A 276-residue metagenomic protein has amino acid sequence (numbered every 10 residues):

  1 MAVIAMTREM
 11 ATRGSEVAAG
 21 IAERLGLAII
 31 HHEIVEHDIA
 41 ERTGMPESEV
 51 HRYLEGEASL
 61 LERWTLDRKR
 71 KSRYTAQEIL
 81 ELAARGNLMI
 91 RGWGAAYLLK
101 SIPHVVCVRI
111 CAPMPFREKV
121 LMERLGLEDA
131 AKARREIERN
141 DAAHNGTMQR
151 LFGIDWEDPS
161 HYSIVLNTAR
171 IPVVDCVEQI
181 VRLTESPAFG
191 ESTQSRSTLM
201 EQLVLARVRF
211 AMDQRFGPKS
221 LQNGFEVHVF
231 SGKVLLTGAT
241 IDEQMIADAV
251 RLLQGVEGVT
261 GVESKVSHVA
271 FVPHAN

Functional and structural regions predicted by a protein language model:
M1-I4, R8, G232: Pre-Walker A (Motif I) flank of P-loop NTPase domains
A5-A19: Glycine-rich phosphate-binding P-loop
E9, I34-V35, W93-A95, A112 (+2 more regions): Short, ordered loop/turn segments at secondary-structure junctions
A28, V35-R52, P113-M122, G126-A143: Long, charge-dense
V35-N87, L127: ATP-dependent small-molecule kinase phosphotransfer cores that center on conserved nucleotide phosphate-binding segments
L82, L88-F116, V120-M122: RNA pseudouridine synthases
S101, A112-P113, K119-R124, N140-D141 (+3 more regions): N-terminal targeting leaders
